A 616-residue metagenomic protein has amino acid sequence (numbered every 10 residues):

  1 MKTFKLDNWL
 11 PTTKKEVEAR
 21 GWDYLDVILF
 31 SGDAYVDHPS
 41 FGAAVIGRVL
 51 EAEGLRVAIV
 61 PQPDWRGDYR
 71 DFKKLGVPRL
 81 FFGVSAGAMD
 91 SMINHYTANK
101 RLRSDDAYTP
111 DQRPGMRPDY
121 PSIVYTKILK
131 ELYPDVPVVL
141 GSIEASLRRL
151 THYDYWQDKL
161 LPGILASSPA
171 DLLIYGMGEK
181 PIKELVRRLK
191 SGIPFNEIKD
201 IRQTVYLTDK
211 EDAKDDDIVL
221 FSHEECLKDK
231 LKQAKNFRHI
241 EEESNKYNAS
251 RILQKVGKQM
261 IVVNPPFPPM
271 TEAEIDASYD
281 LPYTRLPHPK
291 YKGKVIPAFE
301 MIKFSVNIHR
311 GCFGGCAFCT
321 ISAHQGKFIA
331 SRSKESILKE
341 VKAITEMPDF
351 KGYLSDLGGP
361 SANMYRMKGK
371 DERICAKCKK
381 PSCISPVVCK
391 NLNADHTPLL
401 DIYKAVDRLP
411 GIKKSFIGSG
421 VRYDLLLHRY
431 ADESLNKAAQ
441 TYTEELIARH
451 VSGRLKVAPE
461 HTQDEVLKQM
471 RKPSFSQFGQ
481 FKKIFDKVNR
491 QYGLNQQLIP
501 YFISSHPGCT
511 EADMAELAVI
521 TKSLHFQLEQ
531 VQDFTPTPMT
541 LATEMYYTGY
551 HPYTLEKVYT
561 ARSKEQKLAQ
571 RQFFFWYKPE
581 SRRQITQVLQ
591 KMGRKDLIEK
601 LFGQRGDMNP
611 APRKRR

Functional and structural regions predicted by a protein language model:
K2-Y24, A34, K232-S305: N-terminal [4Fe-4S]-dependent radical SAM core
A19, V27-S31, K73, I201-T204 (+7 more regions): Flexible, glycine-rich loop/tail regions that form catalytic "lids" or insertion modules at the edges of active sites
L29, V45, I59-V60, W65-D68 (+2 more regions): Conserved SAM/AdoMet-binding glycine-rich loop
F30-Y35, K294-T320, Y353: N-terminal pre-triad scaffold of radical SAM enzymes
A34, G42, P61-V256, N264-P268: Glycine-rich beta-alpha loop elements in corrinoid/cobalamin-binding modules across cobalamin-dependent enzymes
R66-G67, F195-N245, K258, F267-M270 (+9 more regions): Terminal amphipathic helices with adjacent charged low-complexity linkers/tails
D90-N99, L147-R149, E179-E184, E211 (+6 more regions): Flexible glycine/acidic-rich beta-alpha junction loops that bind and position SAM and/or redox cofactors in anaerobic
D171, S278, C312, C316 (+4 more regions): Conserved, mostly hydrophobic/aromatic
